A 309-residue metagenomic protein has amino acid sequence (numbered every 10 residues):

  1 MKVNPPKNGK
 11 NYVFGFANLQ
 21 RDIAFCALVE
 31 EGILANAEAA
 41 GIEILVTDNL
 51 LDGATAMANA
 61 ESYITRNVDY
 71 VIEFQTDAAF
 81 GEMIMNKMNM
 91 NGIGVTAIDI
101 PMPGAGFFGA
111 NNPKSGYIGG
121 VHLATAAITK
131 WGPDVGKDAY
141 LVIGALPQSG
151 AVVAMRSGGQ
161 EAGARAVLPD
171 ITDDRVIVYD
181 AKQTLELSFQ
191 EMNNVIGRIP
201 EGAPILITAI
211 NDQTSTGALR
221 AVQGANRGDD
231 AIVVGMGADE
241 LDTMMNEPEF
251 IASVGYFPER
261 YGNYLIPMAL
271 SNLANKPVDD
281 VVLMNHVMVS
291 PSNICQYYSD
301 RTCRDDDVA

Functional and structural regions predicted by a protein language model:
M1-F14, E38, I128-K137: Immediate post-signal peptide segment of exported/extracytoplasmic ligand-binding proteins
M1-Y12, G144-A145, V152, A164 (+1 more regions): Hinge/cleft segment of the Venus flytrap/periplasmic-binding protein
Y12, A40-E43, N67-Y70, M90-V95 (+6 more regions): Loop/turn elements at helix/coil->beta-strand transitions in domains of secreted/extracellular proteins
A17-E30, V46-T55, D77, G109-G119 (+5 more regions): Hinge/beta->alpha junction and helix N-cap segments in small-molecule ligand-binding domains
L34, E43-T65: Early extracytoplasmic/lumenal segment of secretory-pathway proteins
I64, L123-W131, I196, L265-P277: Short, hydrophobic alpha-helical segments
V71-M90, Q160, I177-M244: Hydrophobic alpha-helical
A78-K114, I118, K130-G144, D239-N246 (+2 more regions): Flexible loop/hinge segments that line or gate small-molecule binding clefts
